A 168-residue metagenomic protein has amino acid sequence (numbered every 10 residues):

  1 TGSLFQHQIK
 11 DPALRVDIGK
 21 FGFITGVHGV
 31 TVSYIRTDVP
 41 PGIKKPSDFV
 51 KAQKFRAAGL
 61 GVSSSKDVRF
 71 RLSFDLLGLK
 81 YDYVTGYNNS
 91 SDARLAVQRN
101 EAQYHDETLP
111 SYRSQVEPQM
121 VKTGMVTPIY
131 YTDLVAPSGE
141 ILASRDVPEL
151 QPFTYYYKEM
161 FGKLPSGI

Functional and structural regions predicted by a protein language model:
T1, A102-L109, T127-I129: Paired acidic/hydrophobic, glycine-rich loop segments that form the ligand-binding mouth/hinge of periplasmic-binding
G2, G86-S90, L109-Y112, T132-P137: Glycine-rich beta-alpha junction loops
G2-Y104, F153-I168: Hinge/capping helix and adjacent helix->loop/strand transition within the periplasmic-binding protein
K10-P12, R71, S114-P118, G139: Intrinsically disordered, low-complexity boundary segments flanking structured domains
G19, T85, S111, K122-Y130: A catalytic-pocket lid/entrance helix-loop region that shapes and gates access to the active site across common
S65-K66, R113, R145: Secondary-structure boundary/capping motif
V116-I168: C-terminal lobe and pocket-closing loops of periplasmic/extracytoplasmic Venus-flytrap solute-binding proteins
